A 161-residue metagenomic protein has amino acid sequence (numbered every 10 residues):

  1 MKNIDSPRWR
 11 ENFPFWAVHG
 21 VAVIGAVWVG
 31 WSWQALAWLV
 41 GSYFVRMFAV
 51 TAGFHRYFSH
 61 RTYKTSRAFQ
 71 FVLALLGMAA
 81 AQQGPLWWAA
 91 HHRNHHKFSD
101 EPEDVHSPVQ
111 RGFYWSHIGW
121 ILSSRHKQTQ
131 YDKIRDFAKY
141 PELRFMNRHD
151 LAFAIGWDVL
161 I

Functional and structural regions predicted by a protein language model:
M1-I161: Non-catalytic, topology-defining segments of multipass membrane proteins
